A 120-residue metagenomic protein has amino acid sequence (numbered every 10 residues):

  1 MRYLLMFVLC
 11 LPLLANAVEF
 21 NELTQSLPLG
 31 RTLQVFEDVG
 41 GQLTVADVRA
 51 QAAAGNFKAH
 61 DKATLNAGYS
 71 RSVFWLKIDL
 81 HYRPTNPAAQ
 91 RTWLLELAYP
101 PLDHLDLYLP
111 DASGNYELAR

Functional and structural regions predicted by a protein language model:
M1-L4: Positively charged n-region of N-terminal signal peptides that target proteins for export
M6-V8, T24: Short helix-onset patch at the extreme N-terminus, typifying the N->h transition of secretory signal peptides
V8-A17: Hydrophobic h-region of N-terminal signal peptides that target proteins for export in Gram-negative bacteria
N16-R120: Soluble non-transmembrane domains of integral membrane proteins
